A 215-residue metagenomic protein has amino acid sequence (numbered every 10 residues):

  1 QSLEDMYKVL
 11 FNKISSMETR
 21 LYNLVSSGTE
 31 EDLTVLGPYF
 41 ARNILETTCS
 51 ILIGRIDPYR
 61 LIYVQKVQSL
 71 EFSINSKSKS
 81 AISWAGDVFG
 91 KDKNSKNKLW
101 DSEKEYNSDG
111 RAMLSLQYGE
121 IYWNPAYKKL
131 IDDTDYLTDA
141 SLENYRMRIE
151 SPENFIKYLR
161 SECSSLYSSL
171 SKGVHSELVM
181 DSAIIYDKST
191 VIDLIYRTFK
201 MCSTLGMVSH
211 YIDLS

Functional and structural regions predicted by a protein language model:
Q1, N43-R55, Y63, Y167 (+2 more regions): Aromatic-enriched hydrophobic runs in primary sequence
S2, E46-R160: Short non-catalytic regulatory patches outside canonical folded cores
S2-L10, V25-F40, S151-E162, A183-R197: Non-transmembrane, amphipathic alpha-helical segments
L10-S26, E30-R60, L170, I195 (+1 more regions): Short, hydrophobic, well-ordered secondary-structure elements
M17-G28, L142-P152, K172-M180: Short, charged/polar, low-complexity loop and linker segments that flank or interrupt alpha-helical bundles
I156, K172-I212: Charge-enriched, short contiguous segments at helix-coil
L159-S171: Short, well-ordered alpha-helical segments that carry or flank key catalytic/ligand-binding motifs at enzyme/regulatory
